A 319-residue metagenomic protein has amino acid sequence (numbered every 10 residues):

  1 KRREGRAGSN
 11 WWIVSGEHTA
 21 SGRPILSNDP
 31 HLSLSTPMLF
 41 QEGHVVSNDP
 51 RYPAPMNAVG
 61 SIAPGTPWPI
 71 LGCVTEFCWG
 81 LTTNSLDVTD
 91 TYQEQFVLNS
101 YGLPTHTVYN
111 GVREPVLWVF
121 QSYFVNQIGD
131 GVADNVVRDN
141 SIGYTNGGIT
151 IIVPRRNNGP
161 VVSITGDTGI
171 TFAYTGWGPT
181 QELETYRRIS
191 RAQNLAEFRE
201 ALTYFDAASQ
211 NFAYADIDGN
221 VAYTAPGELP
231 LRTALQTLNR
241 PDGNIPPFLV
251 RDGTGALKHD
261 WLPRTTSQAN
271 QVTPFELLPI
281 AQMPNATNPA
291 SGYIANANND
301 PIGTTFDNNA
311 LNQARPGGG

Functional and structural regions predicted by a protein language model:
K1-G319: Mature extracytoplasmic enzyme cores
